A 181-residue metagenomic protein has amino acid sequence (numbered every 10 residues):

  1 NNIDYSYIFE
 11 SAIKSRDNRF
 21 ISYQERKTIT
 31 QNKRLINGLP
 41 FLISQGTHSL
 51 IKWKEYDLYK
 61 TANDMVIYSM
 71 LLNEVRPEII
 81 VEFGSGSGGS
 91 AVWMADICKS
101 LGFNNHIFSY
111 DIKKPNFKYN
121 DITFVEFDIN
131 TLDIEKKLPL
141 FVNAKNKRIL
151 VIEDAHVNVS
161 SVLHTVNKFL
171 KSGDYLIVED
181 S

Functional and structural regions predicted by a protein language model:
N1-V151, A155-S181: A short alpha-helical cap/connector motif
